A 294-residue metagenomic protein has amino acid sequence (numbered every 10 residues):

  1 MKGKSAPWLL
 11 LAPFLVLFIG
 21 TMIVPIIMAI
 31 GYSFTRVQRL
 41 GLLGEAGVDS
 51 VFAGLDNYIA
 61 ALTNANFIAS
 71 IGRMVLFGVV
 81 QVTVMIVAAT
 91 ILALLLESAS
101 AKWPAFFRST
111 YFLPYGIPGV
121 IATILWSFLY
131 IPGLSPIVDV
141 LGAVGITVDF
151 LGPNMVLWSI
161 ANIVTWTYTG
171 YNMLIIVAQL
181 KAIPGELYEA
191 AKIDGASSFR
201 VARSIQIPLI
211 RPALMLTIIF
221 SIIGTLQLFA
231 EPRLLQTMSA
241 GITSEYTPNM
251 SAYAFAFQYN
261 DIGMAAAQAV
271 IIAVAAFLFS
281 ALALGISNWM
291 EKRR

Functional and structural regions predicted by a protein language model:
G3-R294: A structural signal for multi-pass alpha-helical bundles of membrane permease subunits that mediate small-molecule
